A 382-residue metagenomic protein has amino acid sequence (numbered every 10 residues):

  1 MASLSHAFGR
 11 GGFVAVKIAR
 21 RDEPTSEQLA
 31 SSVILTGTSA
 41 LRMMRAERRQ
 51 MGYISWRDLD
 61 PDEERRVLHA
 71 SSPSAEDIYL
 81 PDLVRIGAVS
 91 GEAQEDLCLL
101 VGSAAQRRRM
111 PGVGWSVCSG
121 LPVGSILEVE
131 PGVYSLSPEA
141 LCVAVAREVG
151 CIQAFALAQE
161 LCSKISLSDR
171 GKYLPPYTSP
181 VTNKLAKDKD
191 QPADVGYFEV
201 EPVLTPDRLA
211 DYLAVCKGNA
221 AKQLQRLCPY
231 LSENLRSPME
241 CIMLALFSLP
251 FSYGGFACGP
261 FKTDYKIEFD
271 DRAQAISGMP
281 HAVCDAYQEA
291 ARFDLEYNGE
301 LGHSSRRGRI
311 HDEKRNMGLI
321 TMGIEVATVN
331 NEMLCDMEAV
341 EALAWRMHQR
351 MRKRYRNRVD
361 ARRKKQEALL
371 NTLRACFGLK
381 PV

Functional and structural regions predicted by a protein language model:
M1-A220, V359, L369-V382: Short gly/ser-rich loop at a beta-strand->alpha-helix junction or flexible surface loop bordering the NTP-binding
P192-V382: Surface segments flanking catalytic/ligand-binding clefts of nucleic-acid enzymes
